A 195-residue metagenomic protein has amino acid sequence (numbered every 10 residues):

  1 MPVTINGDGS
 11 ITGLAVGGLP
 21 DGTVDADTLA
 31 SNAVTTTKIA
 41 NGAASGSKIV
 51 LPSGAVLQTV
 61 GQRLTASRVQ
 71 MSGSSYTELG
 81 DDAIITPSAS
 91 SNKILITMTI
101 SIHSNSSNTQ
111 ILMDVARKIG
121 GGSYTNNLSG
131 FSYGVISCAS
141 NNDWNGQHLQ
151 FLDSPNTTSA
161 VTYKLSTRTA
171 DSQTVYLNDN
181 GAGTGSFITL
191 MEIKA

Functional and structural regions predicted by a protein language model:
M1-L79: Fibrous stalk/shaft segments of extracellular and virion attachment machinery
Q62-A66, Q70-S75, D81, T86-A160 (+1 more regions): Terminal beta-strand-rich extracellular "head" domains that mediate receptor/glycan or other ligand binding
